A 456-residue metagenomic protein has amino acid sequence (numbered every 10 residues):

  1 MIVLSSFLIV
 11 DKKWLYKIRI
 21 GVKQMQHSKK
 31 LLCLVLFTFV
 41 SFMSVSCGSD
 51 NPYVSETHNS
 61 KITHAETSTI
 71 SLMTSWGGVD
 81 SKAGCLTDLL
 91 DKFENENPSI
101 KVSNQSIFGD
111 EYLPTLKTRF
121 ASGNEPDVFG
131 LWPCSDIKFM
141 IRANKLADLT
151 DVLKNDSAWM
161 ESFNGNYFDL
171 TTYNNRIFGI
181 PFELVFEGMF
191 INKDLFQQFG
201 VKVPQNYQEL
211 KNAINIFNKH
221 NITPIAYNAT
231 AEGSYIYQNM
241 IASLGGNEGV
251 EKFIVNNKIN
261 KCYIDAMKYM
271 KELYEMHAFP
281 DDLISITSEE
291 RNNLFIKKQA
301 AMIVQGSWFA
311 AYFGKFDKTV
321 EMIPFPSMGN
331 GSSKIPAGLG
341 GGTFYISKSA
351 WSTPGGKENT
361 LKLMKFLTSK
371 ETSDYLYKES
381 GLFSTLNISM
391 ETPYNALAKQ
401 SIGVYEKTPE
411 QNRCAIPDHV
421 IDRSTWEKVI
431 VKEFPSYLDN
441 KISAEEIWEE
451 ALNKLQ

Functional and structural regions predicted by a protein language model:
F7, K12, Y16, S44-K138 (+8 more regions): Conserved N-terminal structural module of periplasmic/extracytoplasmic solute-binding proteins
D91, N95-E96, K101, F199 (+3 more regions): Extracytoplasmic/periplasmic substrate-recognition and gating elements
F108, W132-G188, K202, K211 (+6 more regions): Hinge/lid segment of periplasmic solute-binding proteins
R119, P126-D127, D156-L195, T223-A229 (+2 more regions): A structural signal for short loop-to-beta-strand junctions that line the ligand-binding cleft of periplasmic/secreted
T150-F163, G245-D265, K315, S327-P336 (+1 more regions): Short, solvent-exposed loop/beta-turn-alpha elements that line the ligand-binding surface or hinge of extracytoplasmic
T172, K252-F253, G338, F383-I388 (+1 more regions): C-terminal capping/gating helix-and-loop segments adjacent to ligand/active sites or protein-protein/ligand interfaces
Y173-F182, E187, K211-N256, K271 (+1 more regions): Extracytoplasmic/periplasmic solute-binding protein
I214-I216, I254-I284: Glycine-centered hinge/linker elements that transmit conformational signals in sensory and ligand-binding systems
